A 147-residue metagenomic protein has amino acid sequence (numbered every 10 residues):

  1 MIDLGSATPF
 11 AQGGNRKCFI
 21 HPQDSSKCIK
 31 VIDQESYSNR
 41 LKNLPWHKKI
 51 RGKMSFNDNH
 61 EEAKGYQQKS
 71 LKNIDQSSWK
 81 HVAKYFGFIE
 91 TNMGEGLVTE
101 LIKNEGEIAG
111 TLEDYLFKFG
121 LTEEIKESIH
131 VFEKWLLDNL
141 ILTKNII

Functional and structural regions predicted by a protein language model:
M1-L4, A11, S78-H81: Short linear interaction motifs
I2, F117-N139: An alpha-helical support segment within catalytic cores of ATP-dependent transferases
S6-L71: ATP-binding glycine-rich loop module of kinase domains
G14-H21, F132-I147: Active-site acidic catalytic loop and adjacent metal/ATP-binding pocket of ATP-dependent phosphoryl transfer enzymes
R16-K17, K27, A83, L97 (+1 more regions): Residue-level detector of short, conserved catalytic/binding motifs and their immediate flanks
S25, Q34-S36, F88-E90, I102-G106 (+1 more regions): Short, solvent-exposed loop/turn segments at secondary-structure junctions
E62-I74, F132-L140: Hydrophobic, Leu/Ile/Phe/Ala-enriched alpha-helical segments that form helix-helix packing faces
I74-I125: Conserved structural core of kinase catalytic domains
